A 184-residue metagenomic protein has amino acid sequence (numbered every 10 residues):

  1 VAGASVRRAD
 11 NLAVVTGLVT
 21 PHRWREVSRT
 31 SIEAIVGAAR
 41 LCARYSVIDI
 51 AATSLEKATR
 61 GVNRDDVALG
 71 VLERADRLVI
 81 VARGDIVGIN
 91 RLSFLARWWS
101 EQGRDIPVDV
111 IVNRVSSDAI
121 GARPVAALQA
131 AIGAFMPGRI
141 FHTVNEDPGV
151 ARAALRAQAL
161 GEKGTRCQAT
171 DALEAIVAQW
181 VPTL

Functional and structural regions predicted by a protein language model:
V1-V14, R25, V36-G37, F141: Phosphate-binding loop that captures ATP/GTP phosphates
A13, V47, V79, D109-I111 (+1 more regions): A structural signal for isolated positions on well-ordered beta-strands in alpha/beta enzyme cores
V14-V62, A68: Phosphate-binding/switch loop-helix module in NTP-utilizing enzymes
D49-E56, A75-F94, A119-G121: Conserved Switch II/interswitch segment of TRAFAC-class P-loop GTPases
A68-L69, I89-V108: Conserved C-terminal guanine-recognition region of P-loop GTPase G domains, centered on the G4
A82-D85, E101, V108-R123, T143-V150: G-domain G4 guanine-recognition motif of GTPases
R114-S116, V125, Q129-G161: Beta-strand-loop-alpha "switch" segments that mediate conformational coupling across diverse proteins
L155-L184: NTP-binding/hydrolysis catalytic cores, primarily Walker-type P-loop NTPases
